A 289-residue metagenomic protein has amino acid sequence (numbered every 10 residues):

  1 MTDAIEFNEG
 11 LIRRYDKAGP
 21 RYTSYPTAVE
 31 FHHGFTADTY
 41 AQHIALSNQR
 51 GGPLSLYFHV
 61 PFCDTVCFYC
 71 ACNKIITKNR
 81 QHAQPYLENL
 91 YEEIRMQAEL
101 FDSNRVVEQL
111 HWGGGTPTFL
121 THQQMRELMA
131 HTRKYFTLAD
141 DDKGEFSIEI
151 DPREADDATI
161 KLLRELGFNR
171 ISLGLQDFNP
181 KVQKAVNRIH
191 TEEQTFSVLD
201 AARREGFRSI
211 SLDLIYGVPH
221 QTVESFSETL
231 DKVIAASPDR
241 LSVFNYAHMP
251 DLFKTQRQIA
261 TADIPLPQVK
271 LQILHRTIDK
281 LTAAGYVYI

Functional and structural regions predicted by a protein language model:
M1-S55, S103: Flexible, acidic/Gly-rich N-terminal and inter-domain linker regions that tether and position cofactor-handling modules
I12-D16, T65, H248-P250: Short, compositionally biased low-complexity segments
Y22-Y25, V60, C72, V243-Y246: Long, contiguous hydrophobic alpha-helical segments, chiefly transmembrane helices and signal peptides
T27-E30, V66, I75-I76: A short secondary-structure junction motif
T36, H59-V60, D64, F168 (+1 more regions): N-proximal short alpha-helices
L46, P53, I76-L100, V106-Y288: C-terminal scaffold of the Radical SAM
F58-K74: Local cysteine-cluster metal-coordination motifs and their immediate loop/turn environment, predominantly Fe-S cluster
